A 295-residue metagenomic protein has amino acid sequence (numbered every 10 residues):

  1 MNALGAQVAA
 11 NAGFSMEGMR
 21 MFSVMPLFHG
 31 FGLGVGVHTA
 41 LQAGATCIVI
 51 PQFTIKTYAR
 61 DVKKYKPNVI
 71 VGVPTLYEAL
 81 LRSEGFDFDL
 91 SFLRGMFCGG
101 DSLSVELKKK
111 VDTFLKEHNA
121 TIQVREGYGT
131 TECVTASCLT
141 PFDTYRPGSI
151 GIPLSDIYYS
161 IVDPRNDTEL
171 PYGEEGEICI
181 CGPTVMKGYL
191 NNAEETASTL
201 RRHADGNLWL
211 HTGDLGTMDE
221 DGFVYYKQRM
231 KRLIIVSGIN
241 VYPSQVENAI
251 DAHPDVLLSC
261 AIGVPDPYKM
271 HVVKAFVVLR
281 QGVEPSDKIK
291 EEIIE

Functional and structural regions predicted by a protein language model:
N2-R20, F28-V69, S83: Conserved AMP-binding/adenylation subdomain of ANL enzymes
Q42, P67-G72, L81-S149, Y158: Gly/Ser/Thr-rich phosphate-binding loop
K63, I70, G182, K187-G188 (+3 more regions): AMP-binding/adenylate-forming catalytic core of the ANL superfamily
S83, A193, H253-P254: Acidic-histidine catalytic/liganding microenvironments
F92, D156, D255-L258: Glycine-centered tight turns that cap/initiate beta-strands
C98-D101, Y128, C181-P183, S237-I239: Glycine-rich beta-strand-to-loop/alpha-helix junction loops that act as flexible
I152-D156, T168-R201, V241: Conserved ATP/PPi-binding loop(s) of AMP-dependent carboxylate-activating enzymes
S160-C179, R202, M218-D221, E284-K290: Conserved beta-loop-beta connector loops within the AMP-binding
